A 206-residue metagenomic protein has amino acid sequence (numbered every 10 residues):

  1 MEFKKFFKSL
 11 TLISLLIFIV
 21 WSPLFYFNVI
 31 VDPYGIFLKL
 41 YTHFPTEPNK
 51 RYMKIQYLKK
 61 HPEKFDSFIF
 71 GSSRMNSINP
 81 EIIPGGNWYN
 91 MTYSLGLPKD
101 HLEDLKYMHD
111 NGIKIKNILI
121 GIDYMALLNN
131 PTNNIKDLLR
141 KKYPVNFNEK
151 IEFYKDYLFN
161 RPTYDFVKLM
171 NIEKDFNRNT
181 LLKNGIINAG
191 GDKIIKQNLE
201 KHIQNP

Functional and structural regions predicted by a protein language model:
M1-S9: Cytosolic-side transmembrane helix boundary signature
K8-N28: Hydrophobic membrane-insertion alpha-helices, especially the h-region of bacterial N-terminal signal peptides
I17-W21, L38-F44, F68-G71: Short acidic/polar alpha-helix capping motifs at helix-coil junctions
F27-Y52: Alpha-helical transmembrane signal-anchor/signal-peptide segments
F37-H43, K59-K64, Y89-Y93: N-terminal start-of-chain detector that recognizes signal peptides and the immediate post-cleavage beginning
F44-I69: Short extracytoplasmic
D66-Y157: Membrane-embedded segments
I122, P131, I135-P206: Secreted/periplasmic serine-hydrolase-like ester/acetyl group-modifying domain
